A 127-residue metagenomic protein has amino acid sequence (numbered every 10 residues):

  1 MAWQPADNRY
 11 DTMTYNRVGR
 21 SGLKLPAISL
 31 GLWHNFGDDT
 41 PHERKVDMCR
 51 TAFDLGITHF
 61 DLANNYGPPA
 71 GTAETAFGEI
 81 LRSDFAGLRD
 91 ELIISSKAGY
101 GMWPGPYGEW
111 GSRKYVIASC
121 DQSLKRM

Functional and structural regions predicted by a protein language model:
M1-I93: N-terminal binding-site loop/beta-alpha segment at the start of enzyme catalytic domains that lines or forms
A52, K97, R126: Conserved catalytic core of Hanks-type protein kinase domains
A76-I80, I93, K97, Y115-Q122: Generic beta-strand or strand-like secondary-structure segments
D84-G111: Structural motif corresponding to the early beta-alpha repeats
W103-M127: Glycine/proline-rich, positively charged, aromatic-decorated active-site loop/lid region on the catalytic face
